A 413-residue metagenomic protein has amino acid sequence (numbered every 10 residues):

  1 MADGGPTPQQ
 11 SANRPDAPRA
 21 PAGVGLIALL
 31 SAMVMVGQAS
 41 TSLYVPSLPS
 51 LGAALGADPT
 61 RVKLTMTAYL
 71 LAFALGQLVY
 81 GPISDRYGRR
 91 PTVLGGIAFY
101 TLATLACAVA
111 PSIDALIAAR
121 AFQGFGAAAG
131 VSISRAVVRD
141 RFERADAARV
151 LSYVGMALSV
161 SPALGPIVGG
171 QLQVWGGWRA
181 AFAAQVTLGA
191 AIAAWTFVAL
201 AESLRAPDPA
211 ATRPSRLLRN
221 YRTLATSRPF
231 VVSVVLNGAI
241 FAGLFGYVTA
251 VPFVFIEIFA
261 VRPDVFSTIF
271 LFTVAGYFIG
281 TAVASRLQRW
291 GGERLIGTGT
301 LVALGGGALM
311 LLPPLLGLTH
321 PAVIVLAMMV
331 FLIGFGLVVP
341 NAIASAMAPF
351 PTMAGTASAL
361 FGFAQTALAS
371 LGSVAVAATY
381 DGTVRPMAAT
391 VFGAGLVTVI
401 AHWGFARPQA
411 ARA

Functional and structural regions predicted by a protein language model:
N13-R19, S203-S233: Juxtamembrane intracellular "pre-TM" segments in multi-pass secondary transporters
A54-G56, G88, V109-A115, G126 (+1 more regions): Helix-breaking motifs and short loop linkers at transmembrane-helix boundaries and internal kinks in secondary membrane
L75-D114: Conserved MFS/SLC helix-loop-helix module at the cytosolic interface between two early adjacent transmembrane helices
Q77-Y87, G280-E293: Helix-to-loop junctions at the C-terminal end of transmembrane segments in multipass secondary transporters
T92-L105, L295-M310: Structural signature of the two symmetry-related core transmembrane helices
F99, A103-A106, D114-F122, A322-M328: Paired small-residue
A115, S152-V198: Helix-loop-helix hairpin linking two adjacent transmembrane segments in secondary transporters
A119-V160: Cytoplasmic helix-loop-helix junction between adjacent transmembrane helices in 12-TM secondary transporters
